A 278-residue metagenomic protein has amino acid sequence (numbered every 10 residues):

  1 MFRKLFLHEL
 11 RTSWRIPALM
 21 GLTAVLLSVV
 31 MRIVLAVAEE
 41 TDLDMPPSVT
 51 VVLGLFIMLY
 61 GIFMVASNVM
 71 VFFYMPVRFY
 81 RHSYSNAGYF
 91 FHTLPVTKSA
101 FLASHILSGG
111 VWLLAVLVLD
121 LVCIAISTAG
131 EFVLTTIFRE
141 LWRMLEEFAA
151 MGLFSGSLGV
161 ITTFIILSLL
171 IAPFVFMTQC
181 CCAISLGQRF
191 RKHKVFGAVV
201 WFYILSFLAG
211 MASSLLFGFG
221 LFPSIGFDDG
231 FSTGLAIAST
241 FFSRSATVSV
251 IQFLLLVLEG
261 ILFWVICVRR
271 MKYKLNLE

Functional and structural regions predicted by a protein language model:
M1-G88, K98-E278: Hydrophobic alpha-helical transmembrane segments of membrane proteins
